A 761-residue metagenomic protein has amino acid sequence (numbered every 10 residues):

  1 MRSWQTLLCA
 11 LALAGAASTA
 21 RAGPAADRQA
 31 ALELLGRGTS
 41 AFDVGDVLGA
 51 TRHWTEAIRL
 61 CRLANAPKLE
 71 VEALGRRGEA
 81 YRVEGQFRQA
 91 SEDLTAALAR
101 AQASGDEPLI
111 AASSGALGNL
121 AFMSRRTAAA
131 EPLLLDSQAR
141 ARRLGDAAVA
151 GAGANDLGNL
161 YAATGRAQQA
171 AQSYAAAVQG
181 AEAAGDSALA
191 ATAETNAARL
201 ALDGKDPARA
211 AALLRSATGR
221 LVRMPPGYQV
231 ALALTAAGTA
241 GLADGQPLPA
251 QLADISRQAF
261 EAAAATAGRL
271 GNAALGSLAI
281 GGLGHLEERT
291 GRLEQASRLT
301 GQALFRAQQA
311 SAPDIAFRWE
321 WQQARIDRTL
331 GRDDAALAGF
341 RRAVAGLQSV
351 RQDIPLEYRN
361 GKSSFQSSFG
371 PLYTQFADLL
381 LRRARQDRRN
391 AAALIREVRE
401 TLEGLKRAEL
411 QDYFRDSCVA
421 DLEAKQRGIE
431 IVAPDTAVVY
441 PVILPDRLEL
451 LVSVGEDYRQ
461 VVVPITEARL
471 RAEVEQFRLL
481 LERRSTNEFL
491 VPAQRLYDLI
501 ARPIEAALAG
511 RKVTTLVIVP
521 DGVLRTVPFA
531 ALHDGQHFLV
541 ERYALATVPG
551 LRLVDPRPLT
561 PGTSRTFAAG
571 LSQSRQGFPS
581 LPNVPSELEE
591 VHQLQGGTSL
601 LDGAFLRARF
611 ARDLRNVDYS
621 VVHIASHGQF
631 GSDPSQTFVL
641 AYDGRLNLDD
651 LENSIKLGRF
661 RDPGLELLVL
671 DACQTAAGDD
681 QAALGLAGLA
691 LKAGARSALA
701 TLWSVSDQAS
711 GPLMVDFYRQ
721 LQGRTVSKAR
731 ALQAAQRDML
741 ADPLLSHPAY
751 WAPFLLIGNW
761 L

Functional and structural regions predicted by a protein language model:
L32-E56: Alpha-helical segment of the N-proximal tetratricopeptide repeat
G49-R52, Q86-A96, R126-D136, R166-A176 (+3 more regions): Structural signature of tandem alpha-helical TPR/SEL1-like repeats, specifically the intra-repeat loop/turn
A175, Q179, A188, E194-Q494 (+4 more regions): Alpha-helical solenoid repeat scaffolds used for protein-protein interaction
E423-E482, E488-L761: Catalytic cores of enzymes
